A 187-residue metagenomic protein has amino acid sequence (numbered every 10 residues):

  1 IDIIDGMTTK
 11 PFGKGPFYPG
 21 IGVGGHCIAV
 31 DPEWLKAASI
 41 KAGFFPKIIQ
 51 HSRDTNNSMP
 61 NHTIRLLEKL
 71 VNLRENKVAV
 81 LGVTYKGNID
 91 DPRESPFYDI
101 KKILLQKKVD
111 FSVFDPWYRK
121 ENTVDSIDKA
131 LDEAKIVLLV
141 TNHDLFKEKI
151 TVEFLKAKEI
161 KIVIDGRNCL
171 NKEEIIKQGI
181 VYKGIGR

Functional and structural regions predicted by a protein language model:
I1-R187: Structural/interface elements that position substrates and couple domains in central-metabolism enzymes
